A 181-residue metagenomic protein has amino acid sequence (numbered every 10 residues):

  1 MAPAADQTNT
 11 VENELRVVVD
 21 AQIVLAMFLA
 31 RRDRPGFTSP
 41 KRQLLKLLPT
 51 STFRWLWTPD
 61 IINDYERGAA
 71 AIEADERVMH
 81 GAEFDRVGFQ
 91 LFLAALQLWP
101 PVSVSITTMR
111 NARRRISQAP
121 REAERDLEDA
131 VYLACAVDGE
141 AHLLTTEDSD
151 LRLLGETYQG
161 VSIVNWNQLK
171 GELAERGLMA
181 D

Functional and structural regions predicted by a protein language model:
M1-W57: Short, well-structured N-terminal submotif of metal-dependent ribonuclease cores
A2-A4, E122, D126, L133-T145 (+1 more regions): Acidic, PIN/NYN-like endoribonuclease modules and their adjacent C-terminal/linker elements
A21, P59, E147-S149: Short secondary-structure boundary segments
V24-L25, I62-Y65, L151-L153: Short, active-site-adjacent cap segments at secondary-structure transitions
F28-L29, A69, G155: Short, flexible helix/strand-to-coil boundary loops that buttress conserved ligand/catalytic motifs in alpha/beta
R32-D33, A119-R125: Short, flexible loop segments at the rims of nucleotide/cofactor-binding pockets, characterized by
K46-T52, L56-R115: PIN-domain endoribonuclease scaffold, especially VapC-family toxins
N111-P120, L153-L154: Short, solvent-exposed loop/turn segments at secondary-structure junctions
